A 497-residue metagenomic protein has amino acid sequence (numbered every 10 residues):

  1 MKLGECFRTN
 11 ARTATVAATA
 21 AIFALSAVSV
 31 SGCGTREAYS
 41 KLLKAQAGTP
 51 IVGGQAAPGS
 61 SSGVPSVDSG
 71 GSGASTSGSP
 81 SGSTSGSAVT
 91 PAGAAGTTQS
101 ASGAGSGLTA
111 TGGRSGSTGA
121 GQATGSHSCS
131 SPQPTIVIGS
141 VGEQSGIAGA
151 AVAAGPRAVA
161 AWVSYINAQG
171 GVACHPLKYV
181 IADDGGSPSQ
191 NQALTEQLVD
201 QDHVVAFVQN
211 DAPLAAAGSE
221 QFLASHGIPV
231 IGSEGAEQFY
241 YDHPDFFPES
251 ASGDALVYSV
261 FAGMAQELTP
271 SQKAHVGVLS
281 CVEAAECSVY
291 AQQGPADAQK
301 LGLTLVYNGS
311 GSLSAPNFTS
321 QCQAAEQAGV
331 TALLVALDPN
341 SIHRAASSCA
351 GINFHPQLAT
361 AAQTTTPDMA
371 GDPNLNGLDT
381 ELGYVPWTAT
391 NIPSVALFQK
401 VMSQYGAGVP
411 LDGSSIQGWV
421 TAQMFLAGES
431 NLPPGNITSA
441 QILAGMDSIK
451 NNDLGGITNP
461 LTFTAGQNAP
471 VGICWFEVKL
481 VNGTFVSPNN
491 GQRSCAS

Functional and structural regions predicted by a protein language model:
G34-E37: Bacterial signal peptide processing site
S102-G107, T111-G121, G125, N451-S497: Solvent-exposed, acidic/polar segments of extracytosolic/periplasmic ligand-binding ectodomains
Q122-T124, A150-R157, Q169-Y241, E249 (+2 more regions): Beta-alpha junction/loop-to-helix N-cap segments that form part of ligand/metal-binding clefts
T124-P132, G139-V159, D184-P188, A212 (+3 more regions): Extracytoplasmic "Venus flytrap"
L198-A212, V230-S233, H275-S280, G329-P339 (+3 more regions): Periplasmic-binding protein-like
F246-S310: An alpha-beta-alpha
S348-W419, G491-A496: Extracellular/periplasmic periplasmic-binding protein-like sensory domains
Q404-S415, A427-F485: Segments of small-molecule ligand-sensing domains
